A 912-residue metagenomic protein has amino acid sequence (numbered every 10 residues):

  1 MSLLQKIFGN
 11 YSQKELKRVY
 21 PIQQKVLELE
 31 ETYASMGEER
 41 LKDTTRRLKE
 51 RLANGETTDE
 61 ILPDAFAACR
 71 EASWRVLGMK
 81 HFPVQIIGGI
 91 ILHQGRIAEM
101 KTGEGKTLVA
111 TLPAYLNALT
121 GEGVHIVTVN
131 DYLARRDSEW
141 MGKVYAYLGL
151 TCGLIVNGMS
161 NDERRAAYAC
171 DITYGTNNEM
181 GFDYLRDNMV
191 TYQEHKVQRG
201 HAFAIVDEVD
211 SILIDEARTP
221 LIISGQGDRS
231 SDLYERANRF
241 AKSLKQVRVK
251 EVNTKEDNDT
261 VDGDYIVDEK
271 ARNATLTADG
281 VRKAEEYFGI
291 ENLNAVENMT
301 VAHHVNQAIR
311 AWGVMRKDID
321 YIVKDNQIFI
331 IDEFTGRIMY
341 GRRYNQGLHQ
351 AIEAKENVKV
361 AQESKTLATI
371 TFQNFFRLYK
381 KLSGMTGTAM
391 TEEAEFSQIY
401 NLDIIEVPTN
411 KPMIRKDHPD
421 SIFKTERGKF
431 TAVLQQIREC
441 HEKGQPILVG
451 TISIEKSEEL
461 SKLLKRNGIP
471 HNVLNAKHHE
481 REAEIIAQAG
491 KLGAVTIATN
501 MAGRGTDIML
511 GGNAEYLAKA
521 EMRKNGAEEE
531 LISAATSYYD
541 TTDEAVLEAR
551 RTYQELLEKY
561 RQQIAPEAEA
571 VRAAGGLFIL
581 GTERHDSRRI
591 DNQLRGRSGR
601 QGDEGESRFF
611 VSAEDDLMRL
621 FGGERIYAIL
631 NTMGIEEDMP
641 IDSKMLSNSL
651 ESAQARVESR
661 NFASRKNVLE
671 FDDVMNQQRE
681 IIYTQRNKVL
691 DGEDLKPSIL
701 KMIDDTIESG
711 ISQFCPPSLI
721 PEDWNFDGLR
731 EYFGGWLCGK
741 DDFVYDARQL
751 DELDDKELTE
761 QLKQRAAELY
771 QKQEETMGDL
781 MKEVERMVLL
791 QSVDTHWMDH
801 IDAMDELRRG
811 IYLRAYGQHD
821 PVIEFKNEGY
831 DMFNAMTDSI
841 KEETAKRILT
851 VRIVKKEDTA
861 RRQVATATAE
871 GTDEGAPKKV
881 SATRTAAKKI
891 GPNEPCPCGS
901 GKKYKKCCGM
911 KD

Functional and structural regions predicted by a protein language model:
M1, N178, A274, T868-K878 (+1 more regions): Compositionally biased, intrinsically disordered low-complexity regions used as flexible
M1-S612, D616-T632, T684, K701 (+1 more regions): Conserved P-loop NTPase motor core
L3, E392, Q445, G493-A494 (+5 more regions): Generic detector of short, well-ordered, non-transmembrane alpha-helical segments enriched in hydrophobic residues
Y321-F329, T335-R343, R572, F578-L580 (+6 more regions): Extended, charged helical/alpha-beta scaffold domains that provide interaction surfaces
G444-S457, G692, A747-D751, P897: Short, Lys/Glu-rich amphipathic helical modules
V449, I497, W797, F833 (+2 more regions): Hydrophobic, well-ordered secondary-structure elements that form the walls of internal hydrophobic environments
A886-K905, G909: Short Cys/His-rich zinc-binding micro-motifs
D912: Acidic, glycine-rich calcium-binding repeat modules characteristic of RTX/beta-roll and related beta-solenoid repeat
